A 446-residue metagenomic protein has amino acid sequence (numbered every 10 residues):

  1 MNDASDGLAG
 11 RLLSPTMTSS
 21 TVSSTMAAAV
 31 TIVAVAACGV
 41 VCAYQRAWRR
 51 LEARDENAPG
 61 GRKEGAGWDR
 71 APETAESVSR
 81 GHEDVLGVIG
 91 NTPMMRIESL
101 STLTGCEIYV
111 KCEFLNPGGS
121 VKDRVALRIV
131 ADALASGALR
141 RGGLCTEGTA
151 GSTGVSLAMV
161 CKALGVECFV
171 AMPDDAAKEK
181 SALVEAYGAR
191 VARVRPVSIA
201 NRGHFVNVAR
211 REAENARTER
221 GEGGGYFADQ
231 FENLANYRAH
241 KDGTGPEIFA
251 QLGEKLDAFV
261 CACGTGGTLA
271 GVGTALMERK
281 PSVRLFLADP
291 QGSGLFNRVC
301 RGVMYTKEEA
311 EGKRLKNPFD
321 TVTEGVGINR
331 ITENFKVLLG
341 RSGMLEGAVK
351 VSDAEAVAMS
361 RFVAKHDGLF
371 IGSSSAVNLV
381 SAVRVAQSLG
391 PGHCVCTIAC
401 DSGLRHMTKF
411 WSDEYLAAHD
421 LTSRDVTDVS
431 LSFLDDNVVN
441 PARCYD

Functional and structural regions predicted by a protein language model:
M1-G10: Charged, low-complexity N-terminal segments of organelle-associated membrane proteins
G10-S14, T18-D446: PLP-dependent amino-acid enzyme catalytic core
